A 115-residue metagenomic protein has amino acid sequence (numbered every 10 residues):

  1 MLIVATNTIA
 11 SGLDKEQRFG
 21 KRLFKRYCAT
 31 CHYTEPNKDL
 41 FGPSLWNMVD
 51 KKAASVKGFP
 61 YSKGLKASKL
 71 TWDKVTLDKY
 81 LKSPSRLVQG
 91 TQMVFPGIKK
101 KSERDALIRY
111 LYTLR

Functional and structural regions predicted by a protein language model:
M1-V4: Bacterial N-terminal signal peptides
N7-K25: Electrostatic cytochrome c docking/interface patches
K15, R26, W72, K99: Residue-level signal for the nucleotide or nucleotide-sugar donor/cofactor binding architecture
Q17, K21, Y33-T71: Gly/Gly-Pro-rich "capping" loops immediately C-terminal to redox-active cysteine motifs in periplasmic/lumenal
F24-T34, L107, L111: The canonical Cys-X-X-Cys-His
R26-Y27, P43, V75: Structural detector for helix-capping/boundary residues
D73-R115: C-terminal capping alpha-helices of c-type cytochrome domains
